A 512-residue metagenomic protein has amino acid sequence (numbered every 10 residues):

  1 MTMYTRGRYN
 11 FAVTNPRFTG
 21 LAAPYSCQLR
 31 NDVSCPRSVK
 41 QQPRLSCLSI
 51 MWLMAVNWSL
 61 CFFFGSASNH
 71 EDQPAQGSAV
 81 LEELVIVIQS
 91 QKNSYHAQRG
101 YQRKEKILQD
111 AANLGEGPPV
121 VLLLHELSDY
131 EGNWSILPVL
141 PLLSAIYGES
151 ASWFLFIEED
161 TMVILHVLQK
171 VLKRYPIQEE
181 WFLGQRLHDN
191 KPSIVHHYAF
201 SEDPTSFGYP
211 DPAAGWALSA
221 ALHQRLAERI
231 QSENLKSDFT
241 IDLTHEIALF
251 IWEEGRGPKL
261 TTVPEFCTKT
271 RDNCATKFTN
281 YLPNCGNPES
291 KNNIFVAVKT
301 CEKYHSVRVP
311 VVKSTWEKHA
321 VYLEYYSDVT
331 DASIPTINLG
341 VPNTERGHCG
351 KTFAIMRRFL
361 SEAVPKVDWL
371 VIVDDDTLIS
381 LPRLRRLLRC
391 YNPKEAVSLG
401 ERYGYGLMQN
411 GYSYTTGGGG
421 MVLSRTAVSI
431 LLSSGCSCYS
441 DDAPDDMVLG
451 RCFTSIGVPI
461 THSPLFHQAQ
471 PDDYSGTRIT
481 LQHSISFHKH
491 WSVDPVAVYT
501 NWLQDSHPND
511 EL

Functional and structural regions predicted by a protein language model:
T2-L512: Secretory-pathway lumenal glyco-enzymes, predominantly type II signal-anchor Golgi glycosyltransferases
